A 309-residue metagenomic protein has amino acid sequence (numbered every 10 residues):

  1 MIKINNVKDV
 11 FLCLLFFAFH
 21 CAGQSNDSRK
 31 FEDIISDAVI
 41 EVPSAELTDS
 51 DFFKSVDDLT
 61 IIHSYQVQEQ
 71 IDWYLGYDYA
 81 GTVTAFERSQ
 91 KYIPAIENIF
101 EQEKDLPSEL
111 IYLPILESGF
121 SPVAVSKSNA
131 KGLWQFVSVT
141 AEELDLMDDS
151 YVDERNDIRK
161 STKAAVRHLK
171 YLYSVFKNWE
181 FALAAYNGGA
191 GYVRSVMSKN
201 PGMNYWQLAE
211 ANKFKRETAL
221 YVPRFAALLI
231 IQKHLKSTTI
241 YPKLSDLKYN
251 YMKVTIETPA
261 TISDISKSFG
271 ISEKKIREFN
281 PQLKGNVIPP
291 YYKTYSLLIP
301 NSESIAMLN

Functional and structural regions predicted by a protein language model:
M1-R29: Bacterial Sec-dependent N-terminal signal peptides
C21-K104: An acidic, Gly/Ser/Thr/Pro-rich helix-cap/linker signature
L106-P122, A182-N187, I276-N280: Short, functionally critical alpha-helical segments immediately adjacent to catalytic or ligand/cofactor-binding
G119-K127, E143, L172-V175, A190-G202 (+1 more regions): Secretory-pathway/luminal and periplasmic proteins that interact with or process carbohydrate-rich
S128-D149, T162-A165, V193-V196: Substrate-binding/active-site groove segments that recognize and process beta-1,4-linked N-acetyl-hexosamine
K243-G270: Primarily a LysM-type cell-wall glycan-binding module
T261-P290: LysM (lysin motif) carbohydrate-binding repeats in extracellular/periplasmic proteins that recognize
F279-N309: Extracellular LysM carbohydrate-binding repeats and other cell-envelope/extracellular binding modules
